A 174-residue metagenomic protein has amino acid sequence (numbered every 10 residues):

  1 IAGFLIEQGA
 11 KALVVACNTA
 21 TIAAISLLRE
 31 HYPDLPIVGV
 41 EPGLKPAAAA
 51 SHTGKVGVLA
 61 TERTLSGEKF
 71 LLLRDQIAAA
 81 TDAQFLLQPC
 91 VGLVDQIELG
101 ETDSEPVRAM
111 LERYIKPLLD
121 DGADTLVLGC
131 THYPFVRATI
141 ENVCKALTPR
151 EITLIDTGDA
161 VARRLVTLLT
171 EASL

Functional and structural regions predicted by a protein language model:
I1-L174: Non-catalytic structural scaffold of enzyme domains
